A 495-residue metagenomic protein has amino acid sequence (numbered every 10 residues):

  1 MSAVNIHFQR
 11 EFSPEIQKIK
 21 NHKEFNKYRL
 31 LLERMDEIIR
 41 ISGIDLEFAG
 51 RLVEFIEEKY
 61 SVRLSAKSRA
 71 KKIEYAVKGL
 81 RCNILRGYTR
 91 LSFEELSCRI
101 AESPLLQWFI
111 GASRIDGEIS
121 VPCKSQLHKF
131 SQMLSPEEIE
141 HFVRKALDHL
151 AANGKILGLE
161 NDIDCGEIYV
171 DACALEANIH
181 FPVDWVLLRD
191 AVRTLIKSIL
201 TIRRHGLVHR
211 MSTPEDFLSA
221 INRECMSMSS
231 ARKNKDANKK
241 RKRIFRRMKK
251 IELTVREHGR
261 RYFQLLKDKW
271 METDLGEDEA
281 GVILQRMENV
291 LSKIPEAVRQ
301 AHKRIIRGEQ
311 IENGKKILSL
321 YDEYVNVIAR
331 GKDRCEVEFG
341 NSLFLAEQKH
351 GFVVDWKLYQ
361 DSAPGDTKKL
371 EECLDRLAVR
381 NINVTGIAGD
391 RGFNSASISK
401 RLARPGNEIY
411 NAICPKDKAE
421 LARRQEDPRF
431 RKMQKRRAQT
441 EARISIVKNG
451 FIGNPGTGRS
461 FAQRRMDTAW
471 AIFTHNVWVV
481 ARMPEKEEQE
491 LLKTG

Functional and structural regions predicted by a protein language model:
M1-E54, K486-G495: Charged, often Cys/His-bearing segments associated with DNA-binding zinc-finger transcription factors
D36-R81: Basic, short loop/linker segments at the boundary and entry of helix-turn-helix/winged-helix-like folds
A70-E74, P104, A388-S397: Acidic, metal-coordinating catalytic cores used for nucleic-acid/nucleotide bond scission and strand-transfer chemistry
C82, L96-S97, V121-F130, D164-E176 (+6 more regions): Short, conserved catalytic/metal-binding motifs centered on acidic residues
E95-A112: DNA-recognition alpha helix
S113-D322: Active-site- or DNA-interface-adjacent structural scaffold in DNA-acting proteins
N289-L291, P428-G495: Basic, amphipathic alpha-helical segments enriched in Lys/Arg and hydrophobic/aromatic residues
Y324, K332-R380: Electropositive, glycine- and tryptophan-enriched low-complexity nucleic-acid-binding patches
